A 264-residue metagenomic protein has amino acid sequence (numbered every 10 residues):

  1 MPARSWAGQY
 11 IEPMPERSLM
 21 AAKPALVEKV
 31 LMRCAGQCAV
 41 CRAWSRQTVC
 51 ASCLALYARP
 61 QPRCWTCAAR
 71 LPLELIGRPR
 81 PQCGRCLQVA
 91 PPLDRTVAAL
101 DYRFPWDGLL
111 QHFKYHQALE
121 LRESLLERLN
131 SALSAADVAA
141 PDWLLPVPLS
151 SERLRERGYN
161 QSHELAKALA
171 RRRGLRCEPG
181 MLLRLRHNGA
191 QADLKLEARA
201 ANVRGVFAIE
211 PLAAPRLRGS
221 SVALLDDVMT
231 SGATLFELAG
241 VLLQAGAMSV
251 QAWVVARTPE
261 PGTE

Functional and structural regions predicted by a protein language model:
M1-E264: Glycine-rich phosphate/pyrophosphate-handling loop used in enzymes and phosphotransfer proteins
